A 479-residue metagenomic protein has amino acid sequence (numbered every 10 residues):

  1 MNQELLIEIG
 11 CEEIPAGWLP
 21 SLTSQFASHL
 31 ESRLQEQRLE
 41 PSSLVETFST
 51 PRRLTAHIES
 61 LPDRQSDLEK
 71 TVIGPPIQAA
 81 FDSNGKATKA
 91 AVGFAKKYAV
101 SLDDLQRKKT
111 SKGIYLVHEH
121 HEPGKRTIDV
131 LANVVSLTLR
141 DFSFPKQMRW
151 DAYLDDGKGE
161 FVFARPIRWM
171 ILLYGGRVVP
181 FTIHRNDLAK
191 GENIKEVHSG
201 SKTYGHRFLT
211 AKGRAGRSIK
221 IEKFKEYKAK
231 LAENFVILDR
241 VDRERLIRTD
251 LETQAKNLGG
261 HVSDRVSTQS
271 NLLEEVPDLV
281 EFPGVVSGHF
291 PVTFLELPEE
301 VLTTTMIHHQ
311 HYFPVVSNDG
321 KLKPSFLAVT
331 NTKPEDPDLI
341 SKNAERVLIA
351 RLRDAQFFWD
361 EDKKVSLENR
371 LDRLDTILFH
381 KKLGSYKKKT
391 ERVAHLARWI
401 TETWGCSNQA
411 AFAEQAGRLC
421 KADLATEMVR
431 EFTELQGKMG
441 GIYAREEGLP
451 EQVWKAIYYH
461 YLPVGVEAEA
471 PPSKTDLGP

Functional and structural regions predicted by a protein language model:
M1-T293, L302: Long, basic N-terminal domains or extensions that often function in RNA/ssDNA interaction or organelle/cellular
E8-A16, L116-H121, L231-I237, E252-G259 (+5 more regions): Glycine- and acidic
L30-L34, A394-T401, Q436-R445: An active-site-proximal "capping" alpha-helix that borders the catalytic cofactor pocket
P51-I58, R165-L172, K389, K421-E434 (+1 more regions): Conserved phosphate/anionic-ligand binding catalytic regions in large, soluble enzymes, centered on
D151, I167-R168, S267-S385, E391: Catalytic nucleotidyl-transfer cores of nucleotide-processing enzymes
L258-D264, W359, I400-F412, E447: Inter-helical turn/loop segments and adjacent helix faces that build the functional surface of alpha-helical bundle
V276, L348, L374-L378, A397 (+3 more regions): Short alpha-helical scaffolding segments that buttress acidic/His motifs in well-ordered protein cores
L295-L297, A413, G417, G441 (+2 more regions): Histidine/acidic-rich helix-loop-helix segments that form or flank divalent-metal centers in metalloenzyme catalytic
